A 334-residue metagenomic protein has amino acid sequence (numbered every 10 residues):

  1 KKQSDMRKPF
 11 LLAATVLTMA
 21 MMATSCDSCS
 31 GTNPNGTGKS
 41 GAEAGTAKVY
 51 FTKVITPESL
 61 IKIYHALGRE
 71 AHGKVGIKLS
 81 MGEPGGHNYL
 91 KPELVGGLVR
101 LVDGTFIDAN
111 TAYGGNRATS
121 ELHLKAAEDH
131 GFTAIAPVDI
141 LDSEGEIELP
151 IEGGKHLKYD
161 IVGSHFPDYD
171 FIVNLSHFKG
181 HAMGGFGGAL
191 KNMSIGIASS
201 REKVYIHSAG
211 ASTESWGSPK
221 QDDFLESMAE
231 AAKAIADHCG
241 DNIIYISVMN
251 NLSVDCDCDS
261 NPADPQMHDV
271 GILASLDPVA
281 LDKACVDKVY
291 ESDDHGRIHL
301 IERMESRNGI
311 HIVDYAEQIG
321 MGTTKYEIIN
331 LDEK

Functional and structural regions predicted by a protein language model:
K1-K2, M6-P9, C285: Positively charged n-region of N-terminal signal peptides that target proteins for export
M6, S30-T32, E305, E327: Serine/proline-rich low-complexity intrinsically disordered segments, especially terminal tails, linkers
K8, A14-T15, G85, A198: Enrichment for repetitive, rod-forming helical segments
A13-M22: Bacterial N-terminal signal peptides
M22-S28: C-terminal motif of bacterial Sec signal peptides marking the signal peptidase cleavage site
S30-S40: Ser/Thr/Gly/Pro-rich low-complexity, disordered linker/stalk segments of secreted and cell-surface proteins
G41-K334: Extended, low-polarity segments enriched in aliphatic/aromatic residues
